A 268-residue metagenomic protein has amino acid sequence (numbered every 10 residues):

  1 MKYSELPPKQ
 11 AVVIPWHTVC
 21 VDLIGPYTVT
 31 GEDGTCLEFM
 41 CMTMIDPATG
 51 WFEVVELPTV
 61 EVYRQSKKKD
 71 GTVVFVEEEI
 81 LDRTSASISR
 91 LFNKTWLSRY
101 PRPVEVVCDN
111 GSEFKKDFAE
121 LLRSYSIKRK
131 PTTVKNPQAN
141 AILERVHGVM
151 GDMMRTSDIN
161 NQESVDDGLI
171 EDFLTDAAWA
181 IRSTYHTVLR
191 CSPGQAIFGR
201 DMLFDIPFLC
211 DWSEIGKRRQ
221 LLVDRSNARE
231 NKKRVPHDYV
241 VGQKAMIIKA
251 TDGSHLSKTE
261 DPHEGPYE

Functional and structural regions predicted by a protein language model:
M1-W16, R219-L221: Basic, flexible linker segments flanking DNA-binding modules in nucleic acid-interacting mobile-element proteins
Y3-P7, I24-T30, M40, R90-K94 (+3 more regions): Eukaryotic intrinsically disordered and solvent-exposed regulatory patches
P8-K9, I14-Q65, T72, D252-S254: An active-site-proximal beta-strand-loop segment
Q10-I14, T30-E38, I45-T49, R90 (+6 more regions): Intrinsically disordered, low-complexity regulatory regions enriched in Ser/Pro/Gly/Thr and acidic residues
I24, P47, L57-V60, G111 (+3 more regions): An acidic- and aromatic-residue-enriched active-site/binding cleft used to recognize and process polar
L37, V54-R99: Active-site beta-loop-alpha junctions of metal-dependent nucleic acid enzymes, especially the RNase H-like/DDE
K68, K115-E268: Domain-scale segment recognizer with a strong primary affinity for retroviral/LTR-retrotransposon integrase
R83, S98-F114, N140: Acidic/histidine-rich, metal-coordinating catalytic segments
